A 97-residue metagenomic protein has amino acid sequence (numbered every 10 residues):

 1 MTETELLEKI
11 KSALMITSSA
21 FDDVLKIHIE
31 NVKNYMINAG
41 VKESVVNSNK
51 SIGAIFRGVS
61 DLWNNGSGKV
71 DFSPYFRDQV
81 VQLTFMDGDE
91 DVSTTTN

Functional and structural regions predicted by a protein language model:
M1-A13, T96-N97: Short, intrinsically disordered N-terminal pre-domain segments
E5, A13, V32, G40 (+2 more regions): Solvent-exposed, well-ordered amphipathic alpha-helical segments that flank/support binding or catalytic loops
L7, F21-K33: Short, well-structured alpha-helical segments
K11-A20, K33-S44: Structural recognition of short helix-loop-helix hairpins that underlie histone-fold modules
S19-F21, I27, N47-N97: Short loop/turn elements at secondary-structure junctions
